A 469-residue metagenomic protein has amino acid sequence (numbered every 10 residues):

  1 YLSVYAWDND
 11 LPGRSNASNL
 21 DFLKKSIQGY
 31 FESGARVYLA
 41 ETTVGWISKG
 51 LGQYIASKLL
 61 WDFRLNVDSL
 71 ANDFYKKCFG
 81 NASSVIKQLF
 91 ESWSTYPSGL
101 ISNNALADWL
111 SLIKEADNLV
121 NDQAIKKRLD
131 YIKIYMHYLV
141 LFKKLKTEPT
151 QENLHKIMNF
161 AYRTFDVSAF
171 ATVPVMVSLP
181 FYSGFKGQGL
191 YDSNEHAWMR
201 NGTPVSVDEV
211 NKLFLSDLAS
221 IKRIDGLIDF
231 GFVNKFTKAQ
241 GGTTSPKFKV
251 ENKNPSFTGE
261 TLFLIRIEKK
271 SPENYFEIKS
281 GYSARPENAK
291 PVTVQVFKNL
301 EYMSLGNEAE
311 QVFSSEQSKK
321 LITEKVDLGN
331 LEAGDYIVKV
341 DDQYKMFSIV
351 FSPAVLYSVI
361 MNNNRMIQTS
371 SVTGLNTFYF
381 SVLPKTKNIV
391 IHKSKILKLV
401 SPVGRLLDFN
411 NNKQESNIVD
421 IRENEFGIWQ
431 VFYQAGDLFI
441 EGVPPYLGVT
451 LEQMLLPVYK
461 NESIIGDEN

Functional and structural regions predicted by a protein language model:
Y1-Q88: Structured mid-domain segments that build the active-site/substrate or prosthetic-cofactor binding neighborhood
L2-Y5, A40-T43, N159, V167-L179 (+2 more regions): A generic structural motif
S33-A35, A56-R285: Catalytic domains of carbohydrate-active enzymes that cleave complex glycans
K212-N469: Acidic, Ser/Thr/Pro
